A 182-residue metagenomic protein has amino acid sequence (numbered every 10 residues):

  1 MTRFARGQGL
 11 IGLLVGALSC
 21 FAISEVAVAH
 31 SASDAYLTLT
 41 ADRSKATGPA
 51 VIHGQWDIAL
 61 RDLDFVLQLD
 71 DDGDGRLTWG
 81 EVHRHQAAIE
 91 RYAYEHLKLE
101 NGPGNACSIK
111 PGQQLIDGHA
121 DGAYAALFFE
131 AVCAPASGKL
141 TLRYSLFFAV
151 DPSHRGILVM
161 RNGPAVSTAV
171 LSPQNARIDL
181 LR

Functional and structural regions predicted by a protein language model:
M1-R6: N-terminal secretory signal peptides that target proteins for export/translocation
G9-A22: Bacterial N-terminal signal peptides
V26-R182: N-terminal soluble domains immediately following signal/targeting peptides that reside in extracytoplasmic
